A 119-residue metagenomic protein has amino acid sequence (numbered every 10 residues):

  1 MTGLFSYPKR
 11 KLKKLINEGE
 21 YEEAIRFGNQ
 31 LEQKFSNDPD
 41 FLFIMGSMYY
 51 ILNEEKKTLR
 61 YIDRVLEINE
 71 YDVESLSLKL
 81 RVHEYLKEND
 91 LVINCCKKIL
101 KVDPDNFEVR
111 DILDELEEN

Functional and structural regions predicted by a protein language model:
L4-D38, I44, I51: Alpha-helical segment of the N-proximal tetratricopeptide repeat
N17-E18, I51, Y85, E115-N119: Register position in tetratricopeptide repeats
N29-Q33, D63-E67, K98-K101: Conserved structural position within tetratricopeptide repeats
